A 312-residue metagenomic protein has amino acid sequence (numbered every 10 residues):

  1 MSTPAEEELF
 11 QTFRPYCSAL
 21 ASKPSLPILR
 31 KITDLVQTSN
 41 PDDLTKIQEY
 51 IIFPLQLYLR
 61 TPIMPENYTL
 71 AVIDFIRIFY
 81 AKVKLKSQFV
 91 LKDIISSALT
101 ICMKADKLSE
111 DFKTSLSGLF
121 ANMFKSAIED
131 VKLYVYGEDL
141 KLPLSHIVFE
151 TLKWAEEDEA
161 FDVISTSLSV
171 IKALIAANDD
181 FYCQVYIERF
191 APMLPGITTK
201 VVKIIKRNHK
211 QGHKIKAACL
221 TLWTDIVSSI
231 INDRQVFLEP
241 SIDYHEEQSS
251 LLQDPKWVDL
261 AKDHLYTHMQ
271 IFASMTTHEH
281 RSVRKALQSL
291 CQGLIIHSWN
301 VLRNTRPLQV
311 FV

Functional and structural regions predicted by a protein language model:
S2-C17, A21-D225, I230-I231, P240-Q248 (+1 more regions): Structural marker for long, regular alpha helices in very large eukaryotic proteins
F237: Short acidic alpha-helical/loop segments enriched in Asp/Glu that coordinate divalent cations
